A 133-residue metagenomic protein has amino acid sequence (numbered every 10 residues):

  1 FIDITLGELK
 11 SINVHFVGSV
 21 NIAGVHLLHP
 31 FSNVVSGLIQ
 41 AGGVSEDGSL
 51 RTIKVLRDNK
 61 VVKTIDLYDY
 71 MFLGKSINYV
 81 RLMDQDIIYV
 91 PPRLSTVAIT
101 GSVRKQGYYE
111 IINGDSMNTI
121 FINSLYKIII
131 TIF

Functional and structural regions predicted by a protein language model:
F1-F133: Ser/Thr/Pro/Gly-biased, low-complexity, turn-/loop-rich segments that often occur immediately after N-terminal
